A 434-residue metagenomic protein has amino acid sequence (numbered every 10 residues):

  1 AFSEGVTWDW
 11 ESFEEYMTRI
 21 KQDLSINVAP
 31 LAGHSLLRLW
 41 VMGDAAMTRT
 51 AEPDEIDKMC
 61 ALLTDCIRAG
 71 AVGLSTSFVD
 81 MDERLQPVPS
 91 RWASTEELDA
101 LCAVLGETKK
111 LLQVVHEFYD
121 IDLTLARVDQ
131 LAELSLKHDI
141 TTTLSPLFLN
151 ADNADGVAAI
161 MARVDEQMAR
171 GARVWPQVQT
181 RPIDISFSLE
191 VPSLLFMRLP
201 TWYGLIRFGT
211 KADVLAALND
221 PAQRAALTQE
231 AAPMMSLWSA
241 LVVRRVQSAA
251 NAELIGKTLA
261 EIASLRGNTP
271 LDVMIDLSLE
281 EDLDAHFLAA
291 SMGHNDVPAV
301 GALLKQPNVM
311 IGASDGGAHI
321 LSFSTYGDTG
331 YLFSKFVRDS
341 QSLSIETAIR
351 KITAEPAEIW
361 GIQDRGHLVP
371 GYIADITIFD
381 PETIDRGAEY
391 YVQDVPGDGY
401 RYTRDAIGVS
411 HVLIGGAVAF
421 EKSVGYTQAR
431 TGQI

Functional and structural regions predicted by a protein language model:
A1-T7, E11: Metal-associated gating/positioning segment near the N- to mid-region
L24-S25, L31, S35-W40, T50-P53 (+3 more regions): Active-site neighborhoods of metal-dependent hydrolases
L271, K351-E355, P370, A374-D375 (+1 more regions): Mid-to-C-terminal alpha-helical segments outside catalytic/metal-binding sites
H286-H294, V300, S344-I349, A357-Y391: Acidic, glycine-enriched loop/beta-strand segments at the rims of small-molecule binding/catalytic pockets
A302-V309, Y326-D328, I378-V424, Q428-T431: C-terminal cap of metal-dependent C-N hydrolases
